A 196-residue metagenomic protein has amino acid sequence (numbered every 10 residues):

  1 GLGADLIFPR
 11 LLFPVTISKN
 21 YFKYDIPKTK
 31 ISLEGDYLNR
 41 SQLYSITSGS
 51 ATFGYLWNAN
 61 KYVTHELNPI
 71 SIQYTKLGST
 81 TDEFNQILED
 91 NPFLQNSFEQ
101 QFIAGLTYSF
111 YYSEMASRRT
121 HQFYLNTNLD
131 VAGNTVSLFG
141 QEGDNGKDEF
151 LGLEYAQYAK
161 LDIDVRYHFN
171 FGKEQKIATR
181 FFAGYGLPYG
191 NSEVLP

Functional and structural regions predicted by a protein language model:
G1-G184: Transmembrane beta-strand segments of outer-membrane beta-barrel domains in Gram-negative and organellar OMPs
G184-P196: Conserved small-residue
